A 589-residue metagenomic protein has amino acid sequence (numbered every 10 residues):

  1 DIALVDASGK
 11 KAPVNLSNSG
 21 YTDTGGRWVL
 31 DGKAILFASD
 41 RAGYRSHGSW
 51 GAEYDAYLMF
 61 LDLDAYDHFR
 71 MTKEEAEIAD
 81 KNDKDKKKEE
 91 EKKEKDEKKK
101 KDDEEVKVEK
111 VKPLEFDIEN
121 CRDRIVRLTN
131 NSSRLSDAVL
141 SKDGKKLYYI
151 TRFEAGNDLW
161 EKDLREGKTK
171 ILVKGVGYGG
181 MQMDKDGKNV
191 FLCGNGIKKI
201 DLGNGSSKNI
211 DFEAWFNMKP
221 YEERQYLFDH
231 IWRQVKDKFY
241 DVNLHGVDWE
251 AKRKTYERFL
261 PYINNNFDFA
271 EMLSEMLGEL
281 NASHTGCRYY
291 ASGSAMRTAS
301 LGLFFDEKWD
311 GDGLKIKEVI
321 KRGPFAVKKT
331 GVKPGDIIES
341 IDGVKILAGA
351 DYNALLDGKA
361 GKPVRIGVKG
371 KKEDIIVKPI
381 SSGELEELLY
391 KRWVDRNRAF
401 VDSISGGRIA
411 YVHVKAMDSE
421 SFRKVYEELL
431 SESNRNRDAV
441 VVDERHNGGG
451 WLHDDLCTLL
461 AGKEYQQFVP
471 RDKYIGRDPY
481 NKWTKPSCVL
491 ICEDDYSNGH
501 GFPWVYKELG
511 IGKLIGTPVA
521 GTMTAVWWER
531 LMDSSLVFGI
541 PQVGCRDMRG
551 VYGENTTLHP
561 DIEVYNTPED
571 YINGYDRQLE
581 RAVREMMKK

Functional and structural regions predicted by a protein language model:
D1, G20-A38, Y44-R45, S132-Y148 (+2 more regions): Conserved beta-propeller blade repeats
D1-A3, G9-K10, L16-G25, D31-V106 (+3 more regions): A flexible loop/linker signature enriched in serine peptidases of the S9 family
A12-S17, I125-T129, K168-V173: A short beta-strand motif characteristic of beta-propeller blades
S46, S206-E275, E279-L280, G286 (+3 more regions): Terminal targeting/pro-maturation regions of precursor/exported proteins
K112-S133: A short helix->beta-strand "capping" segment at the edge of beta-propeller domains
P261-G311, K372-R396, V583-R584, K588-K589: Extended, small/polar residue-biased N-terminal targeting/export presequences and adjacent propeptide/linker tracts
M296-G349, V543: PDZ/PDZ-like domain segments forming the peptide/carboxylate-binding groove, activating on the N-terminal beta-strands
E339-K345, G349-D533, D570-R577, R584-K588: Cleft-lining beta-strand/loop regions that shape enzyme active-site pockets
